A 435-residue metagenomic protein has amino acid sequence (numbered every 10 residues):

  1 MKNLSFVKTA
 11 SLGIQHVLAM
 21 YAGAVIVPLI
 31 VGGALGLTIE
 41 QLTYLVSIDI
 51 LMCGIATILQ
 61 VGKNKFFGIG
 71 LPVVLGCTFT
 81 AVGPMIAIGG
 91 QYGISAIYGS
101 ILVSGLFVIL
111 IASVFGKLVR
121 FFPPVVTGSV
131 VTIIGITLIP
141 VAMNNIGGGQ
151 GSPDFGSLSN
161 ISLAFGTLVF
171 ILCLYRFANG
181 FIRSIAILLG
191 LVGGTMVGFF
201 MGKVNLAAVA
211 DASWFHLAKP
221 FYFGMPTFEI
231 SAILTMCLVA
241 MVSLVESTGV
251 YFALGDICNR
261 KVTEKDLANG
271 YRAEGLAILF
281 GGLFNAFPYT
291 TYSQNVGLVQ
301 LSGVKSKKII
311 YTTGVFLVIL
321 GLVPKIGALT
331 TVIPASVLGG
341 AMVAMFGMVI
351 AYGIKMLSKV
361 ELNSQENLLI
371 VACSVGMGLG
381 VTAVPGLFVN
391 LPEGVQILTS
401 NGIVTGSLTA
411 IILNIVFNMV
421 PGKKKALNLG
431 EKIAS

Functional and structural regions predicted by a protein language model:
M1-L12, L206-F221, D256-R260, G270 (+1 more regions): Intrinsically disordered, low-complexity non-transmembrane regions of multi-pass membrane transporters
N3-L4, I55-F66, F107-R120, V169-N179 (+3 more regions): C-terminal ends of transmembrane helices
F6, G32-G70, T235-K307, G430-K432: Membrane-embedded helical hairpins/re-entrant loop segments and their flanking transmembrane helices within multi-pass
V7-M20, A24, G156-L168, A186 (+2 more regions): Hydrophobic, membrane-embedded alpha-helices of multi-pass small-molecule transporters
G13-I30, V74-A81: The first (N-terminal) embedded transmembrane alpha-helix
F66-F79, R120-S129, I182-L188, A286-N295 (+2 more regions): Short, non-helical or kinked segments that cap or interrupt transmembrane helices
F66-G99, V103: Membrane-interface helix-loop-helix modules in multi-pass membrane proteins
I88-N205, G314, I319-L427: Membrane-embedded alpha-helical modules
